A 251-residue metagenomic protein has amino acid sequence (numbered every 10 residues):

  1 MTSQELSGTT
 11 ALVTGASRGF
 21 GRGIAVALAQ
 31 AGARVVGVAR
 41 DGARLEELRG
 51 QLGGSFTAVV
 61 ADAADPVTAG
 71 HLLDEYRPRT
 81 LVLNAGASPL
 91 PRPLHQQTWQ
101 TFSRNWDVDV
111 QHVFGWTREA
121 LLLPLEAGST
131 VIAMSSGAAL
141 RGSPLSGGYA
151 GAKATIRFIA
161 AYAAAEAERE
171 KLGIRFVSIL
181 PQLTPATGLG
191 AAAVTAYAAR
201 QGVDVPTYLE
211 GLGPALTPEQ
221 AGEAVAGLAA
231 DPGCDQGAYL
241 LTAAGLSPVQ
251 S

Functional and structural regions predicted by a protein language model:
S17-R18: Conserved glycine-rich cofactor-binding loop
A31-E47: Conserved glycine-rich Rossmann-like NAD(P)H-binding loop of the short-chain dehydrogenase/reductase
G86-S103, L145: Conserved mid-core segment of classical short-chain dehydrogenase/reductases
H95-F114, I132, I156: Catalytic Tyr-X3-Lys loop
Q97, G142-A150, Y162: Active-site loop-to-helix junction immediately N-terminal to the catalytic Tyr of the SDR YXXXK motif in Rossmann-fold
T117, A152: Active-site helix of classical SDR
S136: Residue(s) in the substrate-gating loop at a strand-loop-helix junction that position the organic substrate next
I174, S178, A198-S251: C-terminal helical subdomain
